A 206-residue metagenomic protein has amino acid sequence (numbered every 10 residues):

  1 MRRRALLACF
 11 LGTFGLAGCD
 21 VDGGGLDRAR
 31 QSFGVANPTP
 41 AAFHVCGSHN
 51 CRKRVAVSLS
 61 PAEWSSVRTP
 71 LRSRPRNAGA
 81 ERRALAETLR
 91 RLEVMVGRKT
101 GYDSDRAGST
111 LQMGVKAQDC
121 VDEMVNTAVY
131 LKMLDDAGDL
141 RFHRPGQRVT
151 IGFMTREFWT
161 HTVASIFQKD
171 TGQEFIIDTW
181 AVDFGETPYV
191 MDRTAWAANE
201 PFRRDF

Functional and structural regions predicted by a protein language model:
M1-L7: Bacterial N-terminal signal peptides that target proteins for export
L7-T13: Sec-dependent N-terminal signal peptides
G15-G18: C-terminal motif of bacterial Sec signal peptides marking the signal peptidase cleavage site
D20-G23: Bacterial signal peptide processing site
L26-R54: Post-signal peptide N-terminal segment of mature Sec-exported envelope proteins
C46-N77, Y102-M113: Acidic/histidine-rich, surface-exposed loop or edge segments in extracytoplasmic proteins
E81-H143: Mid-length scaffold segments of soluble, non-membrane domains
K132-W196: Hydrophobic/aromatic-rich core segments of domains that either
